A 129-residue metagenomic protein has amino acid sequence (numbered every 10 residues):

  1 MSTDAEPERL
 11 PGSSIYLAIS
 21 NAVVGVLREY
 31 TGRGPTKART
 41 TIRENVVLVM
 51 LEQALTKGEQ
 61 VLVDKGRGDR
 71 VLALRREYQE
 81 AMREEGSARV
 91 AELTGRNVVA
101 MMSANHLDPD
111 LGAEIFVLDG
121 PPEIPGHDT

Functional and structural regions predicted by a protein language model:
M1-T129: Interaction-mediating elements
